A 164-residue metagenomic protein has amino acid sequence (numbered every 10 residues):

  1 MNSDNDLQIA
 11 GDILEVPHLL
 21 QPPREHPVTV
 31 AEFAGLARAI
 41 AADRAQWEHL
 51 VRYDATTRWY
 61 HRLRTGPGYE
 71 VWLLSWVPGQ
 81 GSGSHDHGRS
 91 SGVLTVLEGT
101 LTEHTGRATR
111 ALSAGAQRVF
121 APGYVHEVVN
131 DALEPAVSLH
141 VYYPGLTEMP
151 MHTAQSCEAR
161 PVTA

Functional and structural regions predicted by a protein language model:
M1-R44: N-terminal leader/capping segments at the start of a protein or of a new domain
H49-Q80: A short glycine-rich, His/Asp/Glu-containing loop-to-beta-strand
W72-H87, A121-G123: Conserved short histidine dyad/triad with adjacent acidic residue
P78, R89-H104: Glycine- and acidic-residue-biased ligand/ion/polar-headgroup-sensing regions
V93, L133-M149: A short hydrophobic beta-strand segment most commonly corresponding to one strand of the jelly-roll/cupin
V93, T105-V125: Short acidic-glycine-tyrosine-enriched beta hairpin
V128-A132: Asparagine-centered strand-capping/turn motif at beta-strand->loop junctions
P144-A164: Extended, aromatic/histidine-rich regions of cofactor-dependent oxidoreductases associated with respiratory
